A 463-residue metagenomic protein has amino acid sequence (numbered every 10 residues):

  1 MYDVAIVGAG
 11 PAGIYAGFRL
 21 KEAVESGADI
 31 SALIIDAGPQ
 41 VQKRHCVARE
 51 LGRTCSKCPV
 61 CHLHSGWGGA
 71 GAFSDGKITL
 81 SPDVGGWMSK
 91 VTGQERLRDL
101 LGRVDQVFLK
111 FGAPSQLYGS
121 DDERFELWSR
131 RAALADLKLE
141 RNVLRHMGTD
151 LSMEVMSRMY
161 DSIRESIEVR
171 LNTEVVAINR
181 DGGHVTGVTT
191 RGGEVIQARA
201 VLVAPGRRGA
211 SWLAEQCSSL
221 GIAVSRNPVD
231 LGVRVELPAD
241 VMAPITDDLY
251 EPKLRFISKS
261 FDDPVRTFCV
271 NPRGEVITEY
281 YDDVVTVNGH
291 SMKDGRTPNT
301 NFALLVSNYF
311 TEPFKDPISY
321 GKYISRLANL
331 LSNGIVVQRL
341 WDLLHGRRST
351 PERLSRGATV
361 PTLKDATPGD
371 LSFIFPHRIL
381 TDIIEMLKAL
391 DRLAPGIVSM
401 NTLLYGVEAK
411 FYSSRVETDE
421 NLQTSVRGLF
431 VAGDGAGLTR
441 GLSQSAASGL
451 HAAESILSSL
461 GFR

Functional and structural regions predicted by a protein language model:
Y2-P82, E123-R130, A135-R463: Residues forming the flavin
C58, S65-Y118: Dinucleotide-binding Rossmann-like beta1-alpha1 core, especially the glycine-rich loop that anchors the ADP
